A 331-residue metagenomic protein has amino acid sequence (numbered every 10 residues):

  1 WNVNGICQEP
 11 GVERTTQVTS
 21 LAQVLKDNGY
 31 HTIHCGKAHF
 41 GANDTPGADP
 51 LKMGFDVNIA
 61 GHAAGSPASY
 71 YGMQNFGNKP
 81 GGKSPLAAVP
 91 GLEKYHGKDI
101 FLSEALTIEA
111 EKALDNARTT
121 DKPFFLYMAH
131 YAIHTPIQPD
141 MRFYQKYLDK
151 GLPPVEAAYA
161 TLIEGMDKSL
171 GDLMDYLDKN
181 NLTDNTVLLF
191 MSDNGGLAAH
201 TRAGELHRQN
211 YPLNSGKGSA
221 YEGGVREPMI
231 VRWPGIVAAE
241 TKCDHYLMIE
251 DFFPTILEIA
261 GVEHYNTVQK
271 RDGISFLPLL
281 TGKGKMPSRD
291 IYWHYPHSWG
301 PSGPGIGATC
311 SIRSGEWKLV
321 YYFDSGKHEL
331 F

Functional and structural regions predicted by a protein language model:
W1-H34, D44-T45, M53-V57, A63 (+2 more regions): Active-site segment of extracytoplasmic enzymes that catalyze sulfate/phosphate-ester chemistry
W1-N4, D44-G47, A68-M73, P136-F143 (+3 more regions): Short, solvent-exposed loop/turn and secondary-structure capping segments
G5-E13, L92-E104, L152-G165: The substrate-binding groove and active-site-proximal loops of carbohydrate-active enzymes, especially glycoside
G11, H34-P46, G61-A64, Y127-Q138 (+3 more regions): Short, solvent-exposed turn/loop segments enriched in Gly/Ser/Thr/Pro and often Arg
D27-I33, M53-D56, T119-L126, L182-L188 (+3 more regions): Loop/turn elements at helix/coil->beta-strand transitions in domains of secreted/extracellular proteins
P46-G54, T135-P139, D175-I236, M248: Histidine-centered active-site microenvironments of extracellular/periplasmic hydrolases and transferases
V57, H62-G65, G196-A220, V237-T241 (+3 more regions): C-terminal cap/loop subdomain of S1 sulfatases and analogous C-terminal strand-loop tails that border
G72-Q74, A110-A158, L197-A199, A203-G204: Active-site His/acidic residue clusters
